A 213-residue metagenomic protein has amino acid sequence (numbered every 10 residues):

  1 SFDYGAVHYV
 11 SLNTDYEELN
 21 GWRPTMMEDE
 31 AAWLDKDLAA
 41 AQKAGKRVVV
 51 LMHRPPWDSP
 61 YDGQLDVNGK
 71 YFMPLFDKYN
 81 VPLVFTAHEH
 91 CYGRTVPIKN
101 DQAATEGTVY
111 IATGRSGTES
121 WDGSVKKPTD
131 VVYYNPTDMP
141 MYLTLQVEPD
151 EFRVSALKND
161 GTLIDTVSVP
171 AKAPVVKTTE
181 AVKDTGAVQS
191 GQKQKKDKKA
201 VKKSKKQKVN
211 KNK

Functional and structural regions predicted by a protein language model:
S1-D122, V132-P136, T144-T178, V182: Metal-dependent phosphoester/phosphodiester hydrolase catalytic core
V49-V50, V84, V188-S190, K203: A composition/secondary-structure signal for short, hydrophobic, low-basic-content segments with alpha-helix propensity
S124-K127: Small-residue (glycine/proline)-centered packing/hinge motifs flanked by hydrophobic/aromatic residues
T178, D184, Q194-D197: Asp/Glu-rich intrinsically disordered low-complexity tracts
S190-K213: Polycationic, low-complexity disordered segments in secreted or periplasmic proteins
